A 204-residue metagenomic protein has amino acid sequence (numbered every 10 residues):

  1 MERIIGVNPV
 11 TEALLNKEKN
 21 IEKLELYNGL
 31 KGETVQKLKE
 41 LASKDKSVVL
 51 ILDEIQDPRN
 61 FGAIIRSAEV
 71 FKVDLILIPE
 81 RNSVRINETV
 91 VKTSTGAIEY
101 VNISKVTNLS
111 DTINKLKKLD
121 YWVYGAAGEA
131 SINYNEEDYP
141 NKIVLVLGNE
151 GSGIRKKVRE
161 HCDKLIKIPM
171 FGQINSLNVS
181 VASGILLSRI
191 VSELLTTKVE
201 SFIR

Functional and structural regions predicted by a protein language model:
M1-D45, S201-R204: N-terminal positively charged helical leader segments and presequences
G6, N60, A68, V123 (+3 more regions): Conserved RecA-like P-loop NTPase ATPase core
G6, Q56-A63, N108, N178-A182: Amphipathic alpha-helical repeat scaffolds
N16-K17, V70, K92-A97, R159-R204: Structured adenosyl-cofactor binding patch, chiefly the S-adenosyl-L-methionine
Q36, E40-V49, N87-I154: S-adenosyl-L-methionine/SAH cofactor-binding core of RNA-modifying enzymes
S47-G96: Hydrophobic, well-structured mid-protein blocks that either form specific transmembrane helices
D53, P79-E80, V101, T107 (+2 more regions): Short beta->alpha connector loops at strand-helix junctions that form conserved, small/polar/Pro-enriched
